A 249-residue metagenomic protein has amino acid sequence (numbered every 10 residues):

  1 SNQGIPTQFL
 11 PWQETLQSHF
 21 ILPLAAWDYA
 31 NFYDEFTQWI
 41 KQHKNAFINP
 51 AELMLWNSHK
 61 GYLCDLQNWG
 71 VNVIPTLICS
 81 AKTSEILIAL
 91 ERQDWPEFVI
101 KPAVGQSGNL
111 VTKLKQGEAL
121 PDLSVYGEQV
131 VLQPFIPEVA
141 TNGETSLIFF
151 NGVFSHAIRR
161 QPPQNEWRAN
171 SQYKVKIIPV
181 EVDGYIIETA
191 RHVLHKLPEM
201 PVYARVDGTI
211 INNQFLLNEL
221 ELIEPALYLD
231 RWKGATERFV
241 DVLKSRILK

Functional and structural regions predicted by a protein language model:
S1-I48, E85: ATP-binding N-terminal substructure of ATP-dependent carboxylate-amine bond-forming enzymes
I5, V71-N72, L197-V202: Short secondary-structure junctions
A26, A103, F135-I136, I148 (+2 more regions): Anionic group-transfer/hydrolysis microenvironments
A30-N31, G108, D230: Glycine/Thr-rich phosphate-binding loops of Rossmann-like dinucleotide-binding domains
I40-K44, I48, E52-N142, F150 (+2 more regions): Active-site nucleotide/adenylate-binding loops and adjacent lid/helix of ATP-dependent enzymes
V73, L132, Y203-R205, L217: Hydrophobic residues on conserved beta-strands that form the core of alpha/beta folds
N109-L194, P198, T209, L216: Phosphate-binding site of ATP-dependent enzymes
P198-P201, I210-K249: C-terminal active-site "lid" helix and adjoining low-complexity regulatory extension at the edge of ATP-using catalytic
